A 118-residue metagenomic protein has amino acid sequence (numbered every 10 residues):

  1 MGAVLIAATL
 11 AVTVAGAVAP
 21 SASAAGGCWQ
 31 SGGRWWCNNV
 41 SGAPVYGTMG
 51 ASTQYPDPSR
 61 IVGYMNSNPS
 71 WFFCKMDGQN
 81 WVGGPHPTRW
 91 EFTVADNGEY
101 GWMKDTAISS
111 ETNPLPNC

Functional and structural regions predicted by a protein language model:
M1-A3, T9-A11, A15, G42 (+3 more regions): Low-complexity, intrinsically disordered short peptide segments enriched in small/polar/basic residues
M1-W35: N-terminal prepro-regions of secreted/extracellular proteins
I6, P20, W36-C37, Y46 (+4 more regions): Intrinsically disordered, low-complexity, compositionally biased regions/tails
G16, S110-T112: Generic N-terminal simple sequence motifs
S23-P58, Y64-N66, P114-C118: SH3-family beta-barrel domains
G63-S110: SH3/SH3-like beta-barrel superfamily modules
